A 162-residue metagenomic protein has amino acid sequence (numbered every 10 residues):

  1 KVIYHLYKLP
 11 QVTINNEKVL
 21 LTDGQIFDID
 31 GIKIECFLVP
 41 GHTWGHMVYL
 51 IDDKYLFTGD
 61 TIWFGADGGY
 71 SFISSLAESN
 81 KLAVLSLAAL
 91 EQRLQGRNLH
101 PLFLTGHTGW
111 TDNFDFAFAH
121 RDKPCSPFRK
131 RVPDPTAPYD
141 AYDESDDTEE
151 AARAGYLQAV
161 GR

Functional and structural regions predicted by a protein language model:
K1-I26, D122-A152: Active-site HxH/HxHxD metal-binding segment of metal-dependent hydrolases
Y4-Y7, Y49, Y55, Y70 (+2 more regions): Sequence-level detector for tyrosine residue identity
I26-D28, K33: Ser/Thr- (and often Asn-) enriched beta-sheet segments in non-cytosolic proteins
K33-P40, W44-F116: Metallo-beta-lactamase
G59, E78, L82, K123-P124 (+2 more regions): Solvent-exposed, non-transmembrane amphipathic alpha-helical segments
A151-R162: Charged, low-complexity C-terminal accessory regions
